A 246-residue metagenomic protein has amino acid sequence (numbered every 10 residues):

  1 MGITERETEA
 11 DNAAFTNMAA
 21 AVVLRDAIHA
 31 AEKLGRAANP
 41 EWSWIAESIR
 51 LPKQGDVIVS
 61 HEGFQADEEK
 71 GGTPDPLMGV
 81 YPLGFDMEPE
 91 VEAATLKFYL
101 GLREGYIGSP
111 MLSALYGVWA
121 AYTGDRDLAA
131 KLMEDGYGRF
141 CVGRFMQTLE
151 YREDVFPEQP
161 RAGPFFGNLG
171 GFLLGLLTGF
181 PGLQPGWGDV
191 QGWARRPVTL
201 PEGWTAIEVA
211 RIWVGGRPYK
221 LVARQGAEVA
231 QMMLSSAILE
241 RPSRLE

Functional and structural regions predicted by a protein language model:
M1-F15: Aromatic- and carboxylate-enriched substrate-binding clefts and catalytic-loop regions of carbohydrate-active enzymes
I3-T4, D26, A30, F85-D86 (+2 more regions): Short loop/turn segments at secondary-structure transitions that flank enzyme active sites
A14-N17, A21, R25, H29-F165 (+1 more regions): Active-site core of glycosidic bond-cleaving carbohydrate-active enzymes
R126-E246: Non-catalytic C-terminal accessory modules of carbohydrate-active enzymes
